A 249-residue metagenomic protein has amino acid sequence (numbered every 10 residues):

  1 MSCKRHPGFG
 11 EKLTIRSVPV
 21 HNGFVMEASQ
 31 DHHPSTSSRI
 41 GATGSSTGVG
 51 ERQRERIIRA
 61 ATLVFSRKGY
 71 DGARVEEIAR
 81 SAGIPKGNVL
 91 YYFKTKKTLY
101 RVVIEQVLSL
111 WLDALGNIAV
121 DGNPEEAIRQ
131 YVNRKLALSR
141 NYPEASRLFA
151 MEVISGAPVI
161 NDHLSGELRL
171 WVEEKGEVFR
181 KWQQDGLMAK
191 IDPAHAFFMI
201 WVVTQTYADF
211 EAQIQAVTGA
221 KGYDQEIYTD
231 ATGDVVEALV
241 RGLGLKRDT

Functional and structural regions predicted by a protein language model:
M1-G41, R134-A137, N141, R169 (+2 more regions): C-terminal peripheral helix-coil segments that are non-catalytic and often amphipathic
Q53, I57-F65, K135, L239: Short hydrophobic clusters on alpha-helical segments that form packing/core surfaces in small helical domains
Q53, K96, V103, V107 (+6 more regions): Hydrophobic/aromatic residues within well-ordered alpha-helical segments
R56, V64-T98, V102: Helix-turn-helix
R101-Q130, K175-K181: Amphipathic alpha-helical linker/stalk segments
G116-A145, P193-I200, T229: Hydrophobic alpha-helical connector segments
R140-D162, F210-G219: Amphipathic alpha-helical segments used for helix-helix packing
